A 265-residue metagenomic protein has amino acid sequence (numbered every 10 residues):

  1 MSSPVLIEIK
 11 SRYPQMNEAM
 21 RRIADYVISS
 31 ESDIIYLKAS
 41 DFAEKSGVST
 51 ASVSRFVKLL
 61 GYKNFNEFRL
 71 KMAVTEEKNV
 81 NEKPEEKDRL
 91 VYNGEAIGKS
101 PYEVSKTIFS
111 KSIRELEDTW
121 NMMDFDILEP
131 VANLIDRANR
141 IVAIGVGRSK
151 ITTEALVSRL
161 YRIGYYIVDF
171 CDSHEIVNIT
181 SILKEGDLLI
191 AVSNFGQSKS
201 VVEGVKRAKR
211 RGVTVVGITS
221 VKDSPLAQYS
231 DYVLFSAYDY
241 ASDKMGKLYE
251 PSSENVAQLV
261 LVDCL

Functional and structural regions predicted by a protein language model:
S2-L6, Q15, S32-Y36, S40 (+2 more regions): HTH-adjacent hinge/linker in prokaryotic transcriptional regulators
M16-R22: Short helix-coil-helix linker/hinge
R22-I28: Pre-recognition alpha-helix immediately N-terminal to the DNA-recognition helix within helix-turn-helix or winged-helix
Y26, V131-L134, I179: CheY-like receiver
D126-A138: Glycine-rich phosphate/diphosphate-binding loops that line cofactor/substrate pockets in enzymes
D136-V260, C264: Glycine-rich phosphate-binding loops that contact phosphosugars or nucleotide phosphates
